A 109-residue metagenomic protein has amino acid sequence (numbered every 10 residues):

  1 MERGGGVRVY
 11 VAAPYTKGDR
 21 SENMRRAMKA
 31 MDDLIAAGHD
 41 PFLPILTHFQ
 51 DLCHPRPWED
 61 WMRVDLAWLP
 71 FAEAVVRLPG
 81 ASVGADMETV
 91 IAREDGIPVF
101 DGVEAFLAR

Functional and structural regions predicted by a protein language model:
M1-R109: Conserved catalytic or regulatory cores that recognize and/or transform ribose-phosphate-containing ligands
